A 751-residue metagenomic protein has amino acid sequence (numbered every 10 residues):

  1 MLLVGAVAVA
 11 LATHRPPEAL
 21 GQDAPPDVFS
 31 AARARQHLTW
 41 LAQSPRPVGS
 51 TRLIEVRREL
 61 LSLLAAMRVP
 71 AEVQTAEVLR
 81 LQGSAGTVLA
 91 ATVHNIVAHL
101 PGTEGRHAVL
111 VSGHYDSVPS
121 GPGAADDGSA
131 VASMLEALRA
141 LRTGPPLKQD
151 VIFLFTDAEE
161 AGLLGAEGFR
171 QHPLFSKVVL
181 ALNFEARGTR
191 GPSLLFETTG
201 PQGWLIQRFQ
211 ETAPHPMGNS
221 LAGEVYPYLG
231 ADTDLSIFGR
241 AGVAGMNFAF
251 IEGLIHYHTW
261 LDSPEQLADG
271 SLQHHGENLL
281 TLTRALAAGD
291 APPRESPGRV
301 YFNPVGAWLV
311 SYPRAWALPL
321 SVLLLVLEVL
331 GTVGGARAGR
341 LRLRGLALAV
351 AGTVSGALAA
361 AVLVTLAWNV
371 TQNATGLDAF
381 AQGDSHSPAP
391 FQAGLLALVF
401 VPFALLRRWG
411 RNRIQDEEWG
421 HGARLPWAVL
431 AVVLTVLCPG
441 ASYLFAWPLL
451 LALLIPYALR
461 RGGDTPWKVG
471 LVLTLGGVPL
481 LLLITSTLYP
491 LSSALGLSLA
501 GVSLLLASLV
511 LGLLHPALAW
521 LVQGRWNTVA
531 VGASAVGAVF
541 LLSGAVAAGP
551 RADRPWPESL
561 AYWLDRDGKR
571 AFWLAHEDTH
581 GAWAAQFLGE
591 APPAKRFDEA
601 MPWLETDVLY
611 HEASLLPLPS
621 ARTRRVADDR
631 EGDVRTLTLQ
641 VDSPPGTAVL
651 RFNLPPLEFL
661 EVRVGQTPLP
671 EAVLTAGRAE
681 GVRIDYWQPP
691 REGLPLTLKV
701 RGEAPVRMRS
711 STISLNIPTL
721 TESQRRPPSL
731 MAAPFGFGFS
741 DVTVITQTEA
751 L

Functional and structural regions predicted by a protein language model:
M1-G21, T528-S543: Hydrophobic alpha-helical transmembrane signal-anchor segments
A10-H14, P293-R299, V370-T375: Peri-membrane helix termini and adjoining interfacial loops of integral membrane proteins
T13-S30, P550-L560: Ser/Thr/Pro/Gly-rich low-complexity linker/stalk segments immediately outside membranes or between
P17-Y312, T667, A676-G702: Soluble extramembrane regions of membrane proteins in the secretory/endomembrane system
R58-T87, A91-H99, V131-A132, E211 (+1 more regions): Extracytosolic and intramembrane catalytic regions of membrane-associated proteins in envelope/secretory systems
K177-L195, A317-R340: C-terminal domain-closing interface element
N303-L323, G383-F391: Juxtamembrane/start-of-transmembrane alpha-helix segments at the extracytoplasmic/lumenal side of membrane anchors
L323-A621: Alpha-helical transmembrane segments of integral membrane proteins
